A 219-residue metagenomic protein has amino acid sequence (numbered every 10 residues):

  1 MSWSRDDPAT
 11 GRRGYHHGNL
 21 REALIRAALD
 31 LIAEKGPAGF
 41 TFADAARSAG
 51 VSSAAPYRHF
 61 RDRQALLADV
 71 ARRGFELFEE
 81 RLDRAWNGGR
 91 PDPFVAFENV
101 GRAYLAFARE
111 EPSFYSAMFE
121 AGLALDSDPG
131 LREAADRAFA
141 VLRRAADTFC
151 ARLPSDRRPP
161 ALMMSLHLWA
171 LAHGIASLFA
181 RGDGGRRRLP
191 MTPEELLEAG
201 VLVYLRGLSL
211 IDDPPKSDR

Functional and structural regions predicted by a protein language model:
M1-N19, D212-R219: N-terminal intrinsically disordered/low-complexity leader segments
H17, R21, L67, A71 (+6 more regions): Amphipathic, non-transmembrane alpha-helical scaffold segments
L20-L29, A45, V70-G74, F78 (+1 more regions): Generic hydrophobic, amphipathic alpha-helix propensity
A23, A27, L31-A65: Helix-turn-helix
D83-S113, D136, V141, S155-L168: Hydrophobic alpha-helical connector segments
R109-S127, S177-G185: Amphipathic alpha-helical segments used for helix-helix packing
D126-R152, L162-L166, E194-R206: Amphipathic alpha-helical packing segments from all-alpha helical-bundle domains
T148, L168-R188, Y204-P214: Amphipathic C-terminal alpha-helical segment
